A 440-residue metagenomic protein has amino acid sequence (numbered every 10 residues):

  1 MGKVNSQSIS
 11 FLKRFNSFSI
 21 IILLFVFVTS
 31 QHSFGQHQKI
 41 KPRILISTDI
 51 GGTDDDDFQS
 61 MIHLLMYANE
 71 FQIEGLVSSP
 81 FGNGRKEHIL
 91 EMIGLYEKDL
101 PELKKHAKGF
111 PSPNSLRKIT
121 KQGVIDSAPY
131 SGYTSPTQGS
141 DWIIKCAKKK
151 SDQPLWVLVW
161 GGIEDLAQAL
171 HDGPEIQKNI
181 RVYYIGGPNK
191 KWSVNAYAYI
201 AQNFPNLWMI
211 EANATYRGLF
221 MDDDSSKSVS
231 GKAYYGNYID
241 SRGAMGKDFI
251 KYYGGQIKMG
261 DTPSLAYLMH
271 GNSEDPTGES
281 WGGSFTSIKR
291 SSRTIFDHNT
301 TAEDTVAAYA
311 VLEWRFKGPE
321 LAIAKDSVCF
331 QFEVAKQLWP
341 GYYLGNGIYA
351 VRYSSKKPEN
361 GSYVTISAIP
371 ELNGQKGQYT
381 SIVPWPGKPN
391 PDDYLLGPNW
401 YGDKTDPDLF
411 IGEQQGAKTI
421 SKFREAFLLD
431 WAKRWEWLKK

Functional and structural regions predicted by a protein language model:
M1-H37: Bacterial Sec-dependent N-terminal signal peptides
Q36-K440: N-terminal acidic, glycine/proline-rich low-complexity segments
